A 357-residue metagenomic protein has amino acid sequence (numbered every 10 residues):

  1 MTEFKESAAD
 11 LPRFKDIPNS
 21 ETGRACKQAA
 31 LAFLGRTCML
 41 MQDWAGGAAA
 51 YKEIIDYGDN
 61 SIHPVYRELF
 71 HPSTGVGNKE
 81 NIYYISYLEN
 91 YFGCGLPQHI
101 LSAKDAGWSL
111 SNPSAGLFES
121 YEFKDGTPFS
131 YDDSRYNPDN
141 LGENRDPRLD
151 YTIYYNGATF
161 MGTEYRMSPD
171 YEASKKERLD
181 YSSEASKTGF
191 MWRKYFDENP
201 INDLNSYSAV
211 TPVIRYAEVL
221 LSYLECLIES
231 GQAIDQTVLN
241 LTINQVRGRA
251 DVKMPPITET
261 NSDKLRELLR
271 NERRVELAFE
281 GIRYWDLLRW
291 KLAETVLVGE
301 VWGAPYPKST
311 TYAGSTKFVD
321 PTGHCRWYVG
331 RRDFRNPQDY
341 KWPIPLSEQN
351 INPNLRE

Functional and structural regions predicted by a protein language model:
M1-L11, E21-I55, Y83, R145 (+5 more regions): Extended, hydrophobic/aromatic-rich amphipathic alpha-helical segments that build helical scaffolds
M1-R13, S183-K194, G248: Glycine-rich, acidic and aromatic/proline-enriched surface loops and short helix-turn segments that act as binding
M1-T2, E6-A9, H71-P128, S134-R135 (+5 more regions): Long, intrinsically disordered, low-complexity segments
A8-S20, S61-R67, P255: Glycine- and aromatic-rich loop/turn segments at beta-sheet edges
P12-E21, E198-T211, T310: Active-site-adjacent structural elements in folded domains
I17-A29, R67-L69, T258-N261: A glycine-rich, coil/turn loop motif that links secondary-structure elements
C38, Y66-T74: Gly/Pro-rich turn-and-neighbor structural signature
E80, Y136-Y216: Flexible, polar/acidic helix-loop-strand segments at domain edges
